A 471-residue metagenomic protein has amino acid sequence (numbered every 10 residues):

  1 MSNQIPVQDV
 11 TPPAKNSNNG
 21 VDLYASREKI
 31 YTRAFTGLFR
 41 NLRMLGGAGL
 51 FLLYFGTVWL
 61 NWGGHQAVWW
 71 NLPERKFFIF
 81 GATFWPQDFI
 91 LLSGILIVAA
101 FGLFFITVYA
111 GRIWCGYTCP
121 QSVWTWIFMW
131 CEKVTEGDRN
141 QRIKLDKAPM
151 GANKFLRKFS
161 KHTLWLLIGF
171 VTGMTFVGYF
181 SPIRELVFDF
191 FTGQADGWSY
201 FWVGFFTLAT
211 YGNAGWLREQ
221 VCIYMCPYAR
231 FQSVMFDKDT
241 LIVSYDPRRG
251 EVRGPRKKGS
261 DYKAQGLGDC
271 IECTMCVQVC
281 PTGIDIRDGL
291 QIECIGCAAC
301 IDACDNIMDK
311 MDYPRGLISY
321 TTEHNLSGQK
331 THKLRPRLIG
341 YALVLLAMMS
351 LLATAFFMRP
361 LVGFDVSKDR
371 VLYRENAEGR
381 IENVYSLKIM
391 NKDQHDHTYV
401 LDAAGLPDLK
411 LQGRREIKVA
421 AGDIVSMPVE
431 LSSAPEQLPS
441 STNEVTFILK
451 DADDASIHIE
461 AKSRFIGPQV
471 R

Functional and structural regions predicted by a protein language model:
S2-R253, P314-L346: Membrane-embedded alpha-helical bundles of multi-pass integral membrane proteins
T107-S122, A214-A229, S260-M308: Cysteine-centered iron-sulfur cluster-binding motifs in ferredoxin-type domains/subunits of redox enzymes
L351-A353, M358-A377, I381-E382, S456-R471: Long, low-complexity ectodomains and other extracytoplasmic segments of secretory-pathway proteins
R380-Y385, S426, S440-V445: Short, solvent-exposed loop/turn segments enriched in Ser/Thr/Gly
I389-D393, D451: Asparagine-centered strand-capping/turn motif at beta-strand->loop junctions
Q394-D408: Short acidic, flexible loop segments centered on an aromatic residue
L409-E436: Intrinsically disordered, low-complexity Pro/Gly/Ser/Thr-rich segments with frequent PxxP/GP/PP motifs and embedded
A434-R471: Terminal connector regions
